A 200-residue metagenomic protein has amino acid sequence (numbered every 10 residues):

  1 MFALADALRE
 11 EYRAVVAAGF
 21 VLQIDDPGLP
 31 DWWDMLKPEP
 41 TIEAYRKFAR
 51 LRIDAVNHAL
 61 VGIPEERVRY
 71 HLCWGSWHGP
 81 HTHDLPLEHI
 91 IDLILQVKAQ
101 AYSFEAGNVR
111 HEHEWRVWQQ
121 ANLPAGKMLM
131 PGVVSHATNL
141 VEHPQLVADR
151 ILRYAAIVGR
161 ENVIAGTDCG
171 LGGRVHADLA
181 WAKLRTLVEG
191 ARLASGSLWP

Functional and structural regions predicted by a protein language model:
M1-P200: Domain-level signal for soluble alpha/beta catalytic cores
